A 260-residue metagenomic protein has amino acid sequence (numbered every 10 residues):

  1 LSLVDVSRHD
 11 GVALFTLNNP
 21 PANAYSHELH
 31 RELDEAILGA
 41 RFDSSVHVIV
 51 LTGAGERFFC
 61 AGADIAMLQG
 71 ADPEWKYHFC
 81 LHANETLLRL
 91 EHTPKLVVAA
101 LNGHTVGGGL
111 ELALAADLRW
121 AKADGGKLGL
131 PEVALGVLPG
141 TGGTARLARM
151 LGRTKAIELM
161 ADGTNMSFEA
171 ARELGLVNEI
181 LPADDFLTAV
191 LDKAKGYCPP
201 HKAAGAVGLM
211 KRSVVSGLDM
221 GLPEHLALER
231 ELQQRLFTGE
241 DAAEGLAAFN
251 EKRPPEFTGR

Functional and structural regions predicted by a protein language model:
L1, A247-R260: Terminal low-complexity tails and localization/encapsulation signals of metabolic enzymes
L1-T52, L88: Conserved CoA-thioester-binding segment of acyl-CoA-metabolizing enzymes
E32, G53-L88, T105: Glycine- (often His-adjacent) and acidic-residue-rich active-site loop that binds/positions the CoA thioester
T86, L90, A100, V106-M160 (+1 more regions): CoA-thioester-processing core
L118, E158, D162-T164, A170 (+2 more regions): Well-ordered beta-strand positions
A121-G126, V177-A227, E240, E256-R260: C-terminal long alpha-helix characteristic of the crotonase
